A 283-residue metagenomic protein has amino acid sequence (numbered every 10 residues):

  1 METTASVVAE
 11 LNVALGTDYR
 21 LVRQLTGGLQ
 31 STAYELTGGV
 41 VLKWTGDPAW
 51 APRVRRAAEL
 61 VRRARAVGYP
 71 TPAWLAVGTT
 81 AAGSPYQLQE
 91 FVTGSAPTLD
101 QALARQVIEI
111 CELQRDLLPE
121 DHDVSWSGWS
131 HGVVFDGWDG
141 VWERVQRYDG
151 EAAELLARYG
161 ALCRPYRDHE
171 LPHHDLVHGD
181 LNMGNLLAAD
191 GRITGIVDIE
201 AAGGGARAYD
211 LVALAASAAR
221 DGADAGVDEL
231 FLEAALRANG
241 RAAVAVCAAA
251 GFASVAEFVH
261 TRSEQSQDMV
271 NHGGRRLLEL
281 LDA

Functional and structural regions predicted by a protein language model:
M1-T17: Juxta-kinase regulatory segment immediately upstream of eukaryotic protein kinase catalytic domains
G16-E35: ATP-binding glycine-rich phosphate-binding loop
Q30-R53: ATP-binding glycine-rich loop module of kinase domains
L60-Y69: Structural motif at the C-terminus of the N-lobe alphaC helix and the adjacent alphaC-beta4 loop of the Hanks-type
P72-G83, F91-L155, A161, R167-H174 (+1 more regions): A cross-family kinase active-site recognition segment
L176-H178, M183: Catalytic-loop of the protein kinase fold
A208-G240, A249-Q267, R275-R276: Active-site activation/catalytic loop segments of kinase-like enzymes and analogous catalytic loops in related
